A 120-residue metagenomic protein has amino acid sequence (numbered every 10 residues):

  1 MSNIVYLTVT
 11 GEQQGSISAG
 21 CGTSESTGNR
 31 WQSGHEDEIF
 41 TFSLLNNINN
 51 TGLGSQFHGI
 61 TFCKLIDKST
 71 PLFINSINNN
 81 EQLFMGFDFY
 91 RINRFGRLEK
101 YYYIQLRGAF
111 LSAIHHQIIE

Functional and structural regions predicted by a protein language model:
M1-E120: Glycine-rich, low-complexity intrinsically disordered segments
